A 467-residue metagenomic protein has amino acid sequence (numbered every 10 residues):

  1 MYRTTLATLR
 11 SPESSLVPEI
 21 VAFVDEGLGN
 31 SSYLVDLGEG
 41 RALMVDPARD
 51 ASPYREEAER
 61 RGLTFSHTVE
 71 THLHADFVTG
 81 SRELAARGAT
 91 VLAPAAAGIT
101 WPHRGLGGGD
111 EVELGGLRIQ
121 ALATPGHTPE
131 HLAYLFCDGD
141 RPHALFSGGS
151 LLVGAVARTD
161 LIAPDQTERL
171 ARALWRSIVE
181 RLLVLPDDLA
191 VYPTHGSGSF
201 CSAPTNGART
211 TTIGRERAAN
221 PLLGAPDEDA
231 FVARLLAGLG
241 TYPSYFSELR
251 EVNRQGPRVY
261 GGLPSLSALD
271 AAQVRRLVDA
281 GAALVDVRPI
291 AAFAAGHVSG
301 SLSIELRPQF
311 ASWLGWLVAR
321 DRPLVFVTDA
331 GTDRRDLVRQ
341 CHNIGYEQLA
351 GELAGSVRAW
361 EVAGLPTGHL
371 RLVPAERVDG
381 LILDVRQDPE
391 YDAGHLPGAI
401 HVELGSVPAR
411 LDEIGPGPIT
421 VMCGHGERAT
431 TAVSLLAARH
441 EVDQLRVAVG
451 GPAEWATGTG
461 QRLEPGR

Functional and structural regions predicted by a protein language model:
E13-T64, Y134-G148, G154: Conserved beta-strand hairpin/beta-sheet module of binuclear metal-dependent hydrolase folds, prominently
E19, F23-D25, E39-R41, S81 (+3 more regions): Hydrophobic, small-residue-rich alpha-helical packing segments that form membrane-like cores
V35, D46, H72, L84 (+9 more regions): Divalent metal-coordination and catalytic microenvironments
M44-V45, F65-H74, L92-A96, T124-G126 (+4 more regions): Active-site neighborhood of phospho(di)ester-bond hydrolases with catalytic His/Asp-centered motifs
P47-A48, L73, A96, H127-T128 (+7 more regions): Active-site metal-binding loops of divalent metal-dependent hydrolases
R49-L92: Active-site metal-binding motif and surrounding structural segment of the metallo-beta-lactamase
R118, T128-G240: Metallo-beta-lactamase
R158-D160, E168, R215-P257, G262-L263 (+2 more regions): Rhodanese-like catalytic fold shared by cysteine-dependent sulfurtransferases and DSP/PTP-type phosphatases
